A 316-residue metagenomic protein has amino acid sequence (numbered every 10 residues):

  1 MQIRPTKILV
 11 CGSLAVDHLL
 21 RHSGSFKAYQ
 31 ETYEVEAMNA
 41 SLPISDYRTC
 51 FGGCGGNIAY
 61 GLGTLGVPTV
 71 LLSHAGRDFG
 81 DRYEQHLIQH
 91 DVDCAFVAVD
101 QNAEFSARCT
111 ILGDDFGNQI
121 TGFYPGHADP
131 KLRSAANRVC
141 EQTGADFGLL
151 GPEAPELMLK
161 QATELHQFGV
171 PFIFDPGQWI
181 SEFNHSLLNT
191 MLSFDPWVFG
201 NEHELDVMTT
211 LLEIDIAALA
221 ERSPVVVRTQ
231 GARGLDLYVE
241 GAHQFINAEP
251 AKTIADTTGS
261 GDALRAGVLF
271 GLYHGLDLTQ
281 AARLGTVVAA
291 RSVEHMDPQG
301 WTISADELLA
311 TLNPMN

Functional and structural regions predicted by a protein language model:
M1-S23, E84-D100, I111-F245, I303-E307 (+1 more regions): Ribokinase/PfkB-type carbohydrate-kinase core domain
M1-V70, D81-R82: Glycine-rich phosphate/adenosyl-contacting loop at the front of the ribokinase-like
V35-D46, D91-C94, A242-K252: Glycine/charged-rich beta-loop-alpha catalytic/anionic-binding loops adjacent to active sites
G63, H166, Y273: Gly/Ala-rich phosphate-binding loop of Rossmann-like dinucleotide-binding domains, activating on the conserved
H74-G76: Alpha-helical transmembrane segments within multi-pass membrane transporters and channels
E221-V225, Q230, E249-M315: Conserved post-catalytic alpha-helical subdomain immediately downstream of the catalytic base and nucleotide-binding
